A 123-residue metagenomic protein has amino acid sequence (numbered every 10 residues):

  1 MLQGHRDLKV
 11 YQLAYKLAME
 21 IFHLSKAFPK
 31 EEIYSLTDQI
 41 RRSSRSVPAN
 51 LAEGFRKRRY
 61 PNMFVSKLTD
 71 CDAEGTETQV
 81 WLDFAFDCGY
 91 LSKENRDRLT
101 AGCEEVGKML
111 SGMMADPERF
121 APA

Functional and structural regions predicted by a protein language model:
M1-A123: Amphipathic alpha-helical assembly/interaction segments
